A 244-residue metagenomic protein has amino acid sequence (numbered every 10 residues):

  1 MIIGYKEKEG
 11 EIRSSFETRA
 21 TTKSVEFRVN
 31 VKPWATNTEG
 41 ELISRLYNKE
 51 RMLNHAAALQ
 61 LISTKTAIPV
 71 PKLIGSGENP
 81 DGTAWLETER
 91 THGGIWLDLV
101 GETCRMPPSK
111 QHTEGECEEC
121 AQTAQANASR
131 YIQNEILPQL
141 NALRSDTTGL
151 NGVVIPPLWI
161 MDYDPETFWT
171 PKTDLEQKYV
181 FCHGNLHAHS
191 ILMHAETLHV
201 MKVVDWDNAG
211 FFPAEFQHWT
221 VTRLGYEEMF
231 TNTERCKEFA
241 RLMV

Functional and structural regions predicted by a protein language model:
M1-E9, T83, M243-V244: Regulatory N- and C-terminal appendages and interdomain linkers associated with kinase/kinase-like NTP transferase
K8-G149: ATP-binding pocket architecture of kinase catalytic cores
R19, L192-H194: Well-ordered beta-strand positions
V31, E78, I155, N208-F211: Residues that form or immediately flank small-molecule/cofactor binding pockets and catalytic motifs
H55, N185, V204-D205: Acidic active-site catalytic centers that drive phospho-/nucleotidyl reactions and related ester hydrolyses
V154-P171, L175: Flexible internal linker/loop segments at domain or repeat junctions
E176, V180-F181, H194-V244: Active-site Asp-x-Gly
N185, H189-L192: Catalytic-loop signature of eukaryotic-like protein kinases
